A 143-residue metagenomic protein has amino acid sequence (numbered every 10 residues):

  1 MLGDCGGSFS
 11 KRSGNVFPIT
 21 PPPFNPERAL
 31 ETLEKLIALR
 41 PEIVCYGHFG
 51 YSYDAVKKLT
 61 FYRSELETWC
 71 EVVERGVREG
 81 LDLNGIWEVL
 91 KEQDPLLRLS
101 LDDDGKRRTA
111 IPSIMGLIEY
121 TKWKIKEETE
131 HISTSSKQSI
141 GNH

Functional and structural regions predicted by a protein language model:
M1-S13: Catalytic core of the metallo-beta-lactamase
S10-G14, G50-Y53: A short alpha-helix capping/helix-coil boundary motif
G14-P23: Surface-exposed cleft-lining segments at the edges of enzyme active sites
F24-N25, D54, Q138: Poly-acidic low-complexity segments
F24-R28, E65, T109: Soluble or luminal CAZymes and related metallo-dependent hydrolases
L30-E79: Divalent-metal (often Zn2+) His-rich catalytic cores of metallo-beta-lactamase-fold enzymes
V72-H143: C-terminal regulatory/interaction regions
